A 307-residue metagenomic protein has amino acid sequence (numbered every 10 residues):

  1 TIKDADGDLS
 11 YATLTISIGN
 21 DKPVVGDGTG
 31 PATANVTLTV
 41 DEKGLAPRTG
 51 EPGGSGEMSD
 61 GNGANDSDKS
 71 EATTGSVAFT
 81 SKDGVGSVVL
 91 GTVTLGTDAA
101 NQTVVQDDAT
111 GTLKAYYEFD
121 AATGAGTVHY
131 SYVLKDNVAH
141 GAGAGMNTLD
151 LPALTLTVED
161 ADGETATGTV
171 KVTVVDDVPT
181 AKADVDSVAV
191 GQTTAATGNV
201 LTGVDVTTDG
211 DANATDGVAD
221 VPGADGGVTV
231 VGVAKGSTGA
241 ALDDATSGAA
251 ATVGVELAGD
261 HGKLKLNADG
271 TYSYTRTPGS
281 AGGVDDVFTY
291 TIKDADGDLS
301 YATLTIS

Functional and structural regions predicted by a protein language model:
T1-S307: Acidic/polar, solvent-exposed loop/turn segments
